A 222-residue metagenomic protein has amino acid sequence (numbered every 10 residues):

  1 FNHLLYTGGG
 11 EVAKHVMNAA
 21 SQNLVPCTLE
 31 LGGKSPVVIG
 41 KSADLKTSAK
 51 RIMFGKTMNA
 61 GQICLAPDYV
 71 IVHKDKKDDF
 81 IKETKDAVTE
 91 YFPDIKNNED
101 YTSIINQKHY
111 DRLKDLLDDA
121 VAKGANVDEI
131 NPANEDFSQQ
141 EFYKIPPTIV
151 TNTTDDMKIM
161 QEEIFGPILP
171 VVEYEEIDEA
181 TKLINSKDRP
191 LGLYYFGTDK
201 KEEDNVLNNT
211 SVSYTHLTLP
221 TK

Functional and structural regions predicted by a protein language model:
H3, G9-T154, L217: ALDH superfamily catalytic-core signature
V38, F137, K144-L217, K222: Conserved C-terminal structural/oligomerization subdomain of aldehyde/semialdehyde dehydrogenase
